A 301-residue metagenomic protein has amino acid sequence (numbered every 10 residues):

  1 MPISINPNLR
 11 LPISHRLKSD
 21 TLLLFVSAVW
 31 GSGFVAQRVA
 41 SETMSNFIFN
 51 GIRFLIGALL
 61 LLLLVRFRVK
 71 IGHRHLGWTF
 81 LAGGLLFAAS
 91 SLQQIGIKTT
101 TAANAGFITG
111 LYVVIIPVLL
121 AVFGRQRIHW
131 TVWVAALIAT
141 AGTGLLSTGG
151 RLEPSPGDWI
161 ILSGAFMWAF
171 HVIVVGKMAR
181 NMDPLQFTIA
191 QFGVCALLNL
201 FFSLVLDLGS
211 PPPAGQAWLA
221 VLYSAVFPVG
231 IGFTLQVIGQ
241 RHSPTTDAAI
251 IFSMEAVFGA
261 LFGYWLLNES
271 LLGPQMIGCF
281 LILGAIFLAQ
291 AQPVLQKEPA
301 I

Functional and structural regions predicted by a protein language model:
P2-I48, G84, L92, G150-K177 (+1 more regions): Glycine-/small-residue-enriched transmembrane alpha-helix faces in small-molecule transporters and effluxers
P2-L9, R53-F54, L62, A217-L219 (+1 more regions): C-terminal-most transmembrane helix of multi-pass membrane proteins
S32, V39, T43, I56-H73 (+5 more regions): Membrane-interface helix-cap regions at the ends of transmembrane helices in multi-pass membrane proteins
G33-F34, L62-T109, L145, L219 (+1 more regions): Specific transmembrane alpha-helical segments of multi-pass solute transporters/efflux pumps, especially DMT/EamA
N50-I52, A105-L111, V175-L197, V229-W265: Helix-helix packing/entry segments at the starts of transmembrane helices
A58-L61, I116-P117, A121-V122, E153-G209 (+3 more regions): Transmembrane alpha-helical segments that form core, pore/gating elements of small-molecule transporters/exporters
L60-V69, Y112-V134, V257-I277: C-terminal transmembrane-helix exit sites in multi-pass transporters
L61, F80-A82, L86, I128-T148 (+4 more regions): Hydrophobic transmembrane alpha-helices of multi-pass small-molecule transport proteins
